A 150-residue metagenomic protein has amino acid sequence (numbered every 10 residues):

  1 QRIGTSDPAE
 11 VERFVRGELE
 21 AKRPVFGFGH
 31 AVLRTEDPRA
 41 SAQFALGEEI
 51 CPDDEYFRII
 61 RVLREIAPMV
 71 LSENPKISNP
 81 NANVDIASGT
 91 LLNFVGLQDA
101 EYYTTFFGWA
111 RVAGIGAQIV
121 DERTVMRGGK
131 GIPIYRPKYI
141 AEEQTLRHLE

Functional and structural regions predicted by a protein language model:
Q1-E150: Non-transmembrane, aqueous-exposed alpha-helical and coiled segments at domain scale
